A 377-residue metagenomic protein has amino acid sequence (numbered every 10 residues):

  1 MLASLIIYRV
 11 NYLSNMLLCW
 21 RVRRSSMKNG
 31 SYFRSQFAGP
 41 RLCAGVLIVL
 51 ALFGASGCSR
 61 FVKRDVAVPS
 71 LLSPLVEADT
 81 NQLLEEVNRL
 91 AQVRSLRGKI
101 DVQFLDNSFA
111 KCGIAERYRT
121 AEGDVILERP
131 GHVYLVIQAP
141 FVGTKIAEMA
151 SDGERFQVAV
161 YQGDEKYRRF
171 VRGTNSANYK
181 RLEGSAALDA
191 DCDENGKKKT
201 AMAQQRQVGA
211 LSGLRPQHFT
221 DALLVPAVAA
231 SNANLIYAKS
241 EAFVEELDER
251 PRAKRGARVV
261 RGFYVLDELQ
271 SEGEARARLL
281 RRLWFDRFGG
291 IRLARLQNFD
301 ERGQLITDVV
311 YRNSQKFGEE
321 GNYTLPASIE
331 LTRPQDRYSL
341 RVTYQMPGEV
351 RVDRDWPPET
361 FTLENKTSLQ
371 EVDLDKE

Functional and structural regions predicted by a protein language model:
L2, V10-V22, S26-C58: Sec-dependent bacterial lipoprotein signal peptides
S56, R64, S108-M149: Long, hydrophobic/aromatic-enriched structural stretches that serve as scaffold segments
C58-R119, A203-G213, D375-E377: N-terminal leader/targeting segments and the immediate start of mature chains
C58-S59, S212, V228-A230, L235-T367 (+1 more regions): Gly/Pro-enriched, hydrophobic low-complexity segments that function as extracytoplasmic propeptides/linkers
N88-L96, E116-Y118, I126-G131, V142 (+4 more regions): Edge/loop elements at the starts and ends of beta-strands within beta-rich repeat scaffolds
R94-V102, A121-V125, R129-L135, A147-M149 (+5 more regions): One face of beta-strands
D101-N107, P140-V142, E154, V158-D164 (+3 more regions): Hydrophobic lipid-interacting interfaces of membrane-associated proteins
P130-H218: An acidic-aromatic
